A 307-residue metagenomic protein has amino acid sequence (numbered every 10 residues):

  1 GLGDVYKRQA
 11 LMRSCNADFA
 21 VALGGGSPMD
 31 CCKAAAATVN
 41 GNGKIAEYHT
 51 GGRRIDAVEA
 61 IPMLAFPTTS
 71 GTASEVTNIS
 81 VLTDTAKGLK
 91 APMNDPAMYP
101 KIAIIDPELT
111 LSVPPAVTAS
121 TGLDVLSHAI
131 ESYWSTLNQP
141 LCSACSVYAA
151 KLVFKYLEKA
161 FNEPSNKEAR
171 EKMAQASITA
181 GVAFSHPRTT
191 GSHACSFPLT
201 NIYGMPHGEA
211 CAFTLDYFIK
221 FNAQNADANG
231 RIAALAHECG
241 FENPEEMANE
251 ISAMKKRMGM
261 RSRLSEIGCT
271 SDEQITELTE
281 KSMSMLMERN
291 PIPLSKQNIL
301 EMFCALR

Functional and structural regions predicted by a protein language model:
L2-Y6: Short, small-residue-biased leader/transition segments that mark boundaries at the very start of proteins
K7-A10, S14-E108: Glycine/threonine-rich beta-strand-loop-alpha-helix active-site module that forms ligand/phosphate-binding
K7-R8, M12, V153, I251 (+1 more regions): Generic hydrophobic alpha-helical segments
M29-A37, M63-L64, S74-S80, S120 (+6 more regions): Residues on a specific face of well-ordered alpha-helices
I79-P187, P291, Q297: Carboxylate- and glycine-rich phosphate/diphosphate-binding segment that chelates Mg2+/Mn2+
S132-E250: Active-site segments that bind and position negatively charged phosphate/pyrophosphate groups
A236-R307: C-terminal charged capping/lid subdomain of soluble metabolic enzymes
